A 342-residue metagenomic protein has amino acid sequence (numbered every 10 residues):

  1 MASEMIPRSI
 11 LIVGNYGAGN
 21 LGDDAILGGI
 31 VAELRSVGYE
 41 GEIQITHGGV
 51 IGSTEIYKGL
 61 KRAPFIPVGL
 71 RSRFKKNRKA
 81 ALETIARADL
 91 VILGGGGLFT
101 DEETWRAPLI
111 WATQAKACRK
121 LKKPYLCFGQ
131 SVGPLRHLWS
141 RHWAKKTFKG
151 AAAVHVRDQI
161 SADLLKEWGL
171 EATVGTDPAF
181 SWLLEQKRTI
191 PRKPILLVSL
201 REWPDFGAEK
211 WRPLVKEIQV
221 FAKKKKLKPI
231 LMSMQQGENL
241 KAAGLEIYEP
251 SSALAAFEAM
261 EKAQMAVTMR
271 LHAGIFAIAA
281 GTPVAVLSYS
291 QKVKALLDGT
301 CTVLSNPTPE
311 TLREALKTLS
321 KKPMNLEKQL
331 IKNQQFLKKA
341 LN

Functional and structural regions predicted by a protein language model:
M1-N342: Active-site anion-handling motifs in enzyme catalytic cores
